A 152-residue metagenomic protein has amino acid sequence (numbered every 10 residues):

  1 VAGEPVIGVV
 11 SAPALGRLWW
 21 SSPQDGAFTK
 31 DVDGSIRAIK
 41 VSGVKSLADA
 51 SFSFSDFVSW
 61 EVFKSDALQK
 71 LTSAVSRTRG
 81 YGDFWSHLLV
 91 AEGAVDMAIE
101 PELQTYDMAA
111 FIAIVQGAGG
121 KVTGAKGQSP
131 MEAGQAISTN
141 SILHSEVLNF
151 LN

Functional and structural regions predicted by a protein language model:
V1-H87, G134-N152: Acidic beta-strand-loop-alpha-helix segment within the catalytic core of divalent metal-dependent phosphate-processing
F52, Q116, G120-K121: Conserved AMP-binding/adenylate-forming
D56, P101-L103, A125-G127: Short secondary-structure boundary segments
R79, D96-T105: Active-site neighborhoods of divalent-metal-dependent phosphate/nucleic-acid chemistry enzymes
L88-A91, F111-G117: Hydrophobic residues within well-ordered alpha-helices
E92-M97, G120-K121: Alpha-to-beta junction loops
G119-Q135: Acidic, metal-binding active-site segment of PIN/NYN-like and related structure-specific nucleases
